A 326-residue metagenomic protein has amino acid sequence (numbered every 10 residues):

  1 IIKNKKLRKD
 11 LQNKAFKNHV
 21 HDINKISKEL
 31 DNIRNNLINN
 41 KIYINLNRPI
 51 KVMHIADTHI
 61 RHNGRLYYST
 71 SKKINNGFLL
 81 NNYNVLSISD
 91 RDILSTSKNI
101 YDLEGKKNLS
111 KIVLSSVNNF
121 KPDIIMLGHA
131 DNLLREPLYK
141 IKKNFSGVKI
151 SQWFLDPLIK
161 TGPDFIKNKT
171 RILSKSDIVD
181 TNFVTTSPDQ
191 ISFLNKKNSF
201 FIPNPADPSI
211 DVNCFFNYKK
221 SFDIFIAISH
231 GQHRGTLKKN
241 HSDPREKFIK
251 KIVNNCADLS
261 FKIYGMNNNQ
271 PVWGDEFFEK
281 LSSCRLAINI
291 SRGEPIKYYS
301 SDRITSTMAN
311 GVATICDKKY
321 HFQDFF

Functional and structural regions predicted by a protein language model:
I1, K6, Q323-F326: Change "using UDP/GDP/dTDP sugars" to "using nucleotide sugars
L7-H21, K25-N32: A short, well-ordered alpha-helix in the C-terminal region of glycosyltransferases
L30-I50: Non-catalytic membrane-proximal stalk/linker segments that position and tether the catalytic domains
Y43-I100, I112, F120, H129 (+2 more regions): Nucleotide-sugar donor-binding catalytic core of glycosyltransferases
K106-K107: N-terminal accessory alpha/beta regions
V117, K121-I125: Proline-aspartate-enriched helix->loop->beta-strand connector
V148-F165: A short, histidine- and acid-enriched strand-loop-helix "catalytic/donor-clamping" loop that lines the nucleotide-sugar
